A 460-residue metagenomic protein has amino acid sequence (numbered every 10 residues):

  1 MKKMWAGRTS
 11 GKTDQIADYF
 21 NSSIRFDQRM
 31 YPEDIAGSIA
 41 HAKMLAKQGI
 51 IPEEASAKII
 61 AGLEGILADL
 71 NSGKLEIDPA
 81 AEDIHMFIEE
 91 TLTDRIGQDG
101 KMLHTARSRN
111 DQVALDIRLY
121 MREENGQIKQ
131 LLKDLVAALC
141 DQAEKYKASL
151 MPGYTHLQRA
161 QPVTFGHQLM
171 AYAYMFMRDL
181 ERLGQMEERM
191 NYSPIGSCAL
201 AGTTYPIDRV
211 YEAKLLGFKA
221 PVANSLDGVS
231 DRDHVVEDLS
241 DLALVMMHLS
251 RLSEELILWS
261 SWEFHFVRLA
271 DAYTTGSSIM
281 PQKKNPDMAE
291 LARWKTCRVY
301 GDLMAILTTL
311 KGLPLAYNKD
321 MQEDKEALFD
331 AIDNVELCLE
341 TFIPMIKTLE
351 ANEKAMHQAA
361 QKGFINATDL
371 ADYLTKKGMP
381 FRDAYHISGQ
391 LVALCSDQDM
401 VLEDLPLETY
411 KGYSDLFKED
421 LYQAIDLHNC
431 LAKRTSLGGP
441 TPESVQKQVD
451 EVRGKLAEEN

Functional and structural regions predicted by a protein language model:
M1-G202, I207-Y211, T275-G276, C395 (+1 more regions): A helix-coil-helix interface module used to build multimeric assemblies and to scaffold catalytic/cofactor sites
M1-G37, Q98-D99, M280-N460: Glycine-rich cofactor/substrate-binding loops
Y19, I84-M102, P162-T309: Internal glycine-rich alpha/beta core junctions
Y31-D34, A55, I59, E124 (+13 more regions): Amphipathic alpha-helix face/heptad-repeat signature
H41, G62-D69, T91, R95 (+17 more regions): Generic, well-ordered alpha-helical scaffold segments in large soluble proteins
H41-I51, Y120, H167, V236-L244 (+1 more regions): Short, well-ordered beta-strand elements within core beta-sheets of diverse protein domains
